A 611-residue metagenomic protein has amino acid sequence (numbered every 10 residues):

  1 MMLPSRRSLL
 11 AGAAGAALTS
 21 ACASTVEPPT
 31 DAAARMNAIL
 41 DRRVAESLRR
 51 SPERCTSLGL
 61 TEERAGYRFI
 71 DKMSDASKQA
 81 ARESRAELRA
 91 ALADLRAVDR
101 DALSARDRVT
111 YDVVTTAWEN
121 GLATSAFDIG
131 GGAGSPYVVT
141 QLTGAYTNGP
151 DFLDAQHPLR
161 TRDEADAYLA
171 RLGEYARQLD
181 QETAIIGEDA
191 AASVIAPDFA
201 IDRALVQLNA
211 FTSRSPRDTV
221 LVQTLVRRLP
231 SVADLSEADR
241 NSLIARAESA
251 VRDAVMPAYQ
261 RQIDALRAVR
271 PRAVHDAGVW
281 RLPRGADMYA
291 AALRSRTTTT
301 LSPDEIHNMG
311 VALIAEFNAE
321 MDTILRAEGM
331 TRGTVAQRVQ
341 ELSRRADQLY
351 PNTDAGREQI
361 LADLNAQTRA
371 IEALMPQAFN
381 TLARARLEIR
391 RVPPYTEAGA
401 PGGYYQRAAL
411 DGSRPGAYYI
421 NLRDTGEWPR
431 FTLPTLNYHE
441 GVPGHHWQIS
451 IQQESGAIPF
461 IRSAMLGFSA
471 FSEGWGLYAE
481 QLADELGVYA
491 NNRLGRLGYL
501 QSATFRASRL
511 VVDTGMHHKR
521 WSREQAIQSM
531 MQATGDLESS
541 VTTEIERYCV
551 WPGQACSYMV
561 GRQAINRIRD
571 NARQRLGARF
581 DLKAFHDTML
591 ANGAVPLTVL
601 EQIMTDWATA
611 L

Functional and structural regions predicted by a protein language model:
M2-L3, S8-T25: N-terminal export signals
A23-L611: N-terminal maturation segment of proteins
